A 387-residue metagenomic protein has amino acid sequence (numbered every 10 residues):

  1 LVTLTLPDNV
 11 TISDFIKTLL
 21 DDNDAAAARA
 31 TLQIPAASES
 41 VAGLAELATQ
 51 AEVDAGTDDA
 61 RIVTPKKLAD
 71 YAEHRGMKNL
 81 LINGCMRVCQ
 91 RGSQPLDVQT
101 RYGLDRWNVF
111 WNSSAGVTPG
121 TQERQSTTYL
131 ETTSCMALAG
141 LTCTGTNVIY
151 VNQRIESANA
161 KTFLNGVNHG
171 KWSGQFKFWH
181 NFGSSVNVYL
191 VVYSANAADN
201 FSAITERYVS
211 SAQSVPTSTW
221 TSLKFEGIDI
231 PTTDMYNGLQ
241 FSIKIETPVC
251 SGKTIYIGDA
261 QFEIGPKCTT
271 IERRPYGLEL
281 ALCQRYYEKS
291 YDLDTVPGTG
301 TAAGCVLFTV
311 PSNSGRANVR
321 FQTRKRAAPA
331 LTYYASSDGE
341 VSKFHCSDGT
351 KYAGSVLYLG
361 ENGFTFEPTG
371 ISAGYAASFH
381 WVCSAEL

Functional and structural regions predicted by a protein language model:
L1-M77, K267-C268, E272, Y276-E279: Fibrous stalk/shaft segments of extracellular and virion attachment machinery
Y71-L387: Extracellular and organelle-lumenal recognition/adhesion modules and their flexible linkers in secreted
